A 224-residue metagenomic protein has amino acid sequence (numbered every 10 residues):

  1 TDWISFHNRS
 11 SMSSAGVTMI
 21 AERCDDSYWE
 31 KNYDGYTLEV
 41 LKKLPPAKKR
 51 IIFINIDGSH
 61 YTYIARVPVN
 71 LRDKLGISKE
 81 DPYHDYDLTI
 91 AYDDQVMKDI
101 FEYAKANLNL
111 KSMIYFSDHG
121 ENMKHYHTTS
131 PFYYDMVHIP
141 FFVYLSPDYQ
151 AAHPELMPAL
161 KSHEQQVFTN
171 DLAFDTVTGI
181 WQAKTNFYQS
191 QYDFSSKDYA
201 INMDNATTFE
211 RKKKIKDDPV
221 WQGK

Functional and structural regions predicted by a protein language model:
T1-D73, T169-N170, D175-A200: Active-site-proximal alpha/beta segments of enzymes that process anionic O-linked groups
A21, M136-H138: Short, solvent-exposed loop/turn segments at the edges of secondary structure
L38-P46, L71-F116, K124, V143 (+2 more regions): A long, amphipathic alpha-helix that forms part of the scaffold/cap immediately adjacent to metal-dependent active
G58, P131, I139: Active-site neighborhoods of enzymes that stabilize oxyanions during catalysis
H60-Y61, H119, H125-S130: Histidine-centered active-site/metal-ligand motif
P68-D81, Y149-P158: Flexible internal linker/loop segments at domain or repeat junctions
E102-N107, M123, S130-F132, P147-K224: Membrane-interface soluble catalytic domains
I139-L145: SF2 helicase/translocase ATPase core recognition
